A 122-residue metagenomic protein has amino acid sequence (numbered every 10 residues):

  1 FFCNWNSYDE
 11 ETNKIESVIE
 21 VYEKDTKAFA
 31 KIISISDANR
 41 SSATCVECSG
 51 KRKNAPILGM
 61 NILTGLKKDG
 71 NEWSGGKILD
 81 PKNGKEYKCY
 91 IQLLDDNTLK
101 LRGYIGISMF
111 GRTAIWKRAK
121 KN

Functional and structural regions predicted by a protein language model:
F1, D9-D80, E86-Y87: Central antiparallel beta-sheet cores of small beta-barrel/beta-sandwich binding domains
F1-I15, R112-K121: K/E-rich alpha-helical interaction surfaces of small helical-bundle regulatory domains
C3, S74-G75, C89, L101 (+1 more regions): Hydrophobic residues positioned within well-ordered beta-strands of beta-sheet architectures
Y22, K67, Q92-L93, K117: Well-ordered beta-strand positions
K24, I35, P81, L94-D96 (+1 more regions): Generic structural motif
C48-R52, K100-G106: Short aromatic-glycine motifs in intrinsically disordered, low-complexity regions
I78-N97, L101-G103: Acidic, glycine-rich flexible loop segments
D96-T98, I105-N122: Edge beta-strand at a domain terminus
